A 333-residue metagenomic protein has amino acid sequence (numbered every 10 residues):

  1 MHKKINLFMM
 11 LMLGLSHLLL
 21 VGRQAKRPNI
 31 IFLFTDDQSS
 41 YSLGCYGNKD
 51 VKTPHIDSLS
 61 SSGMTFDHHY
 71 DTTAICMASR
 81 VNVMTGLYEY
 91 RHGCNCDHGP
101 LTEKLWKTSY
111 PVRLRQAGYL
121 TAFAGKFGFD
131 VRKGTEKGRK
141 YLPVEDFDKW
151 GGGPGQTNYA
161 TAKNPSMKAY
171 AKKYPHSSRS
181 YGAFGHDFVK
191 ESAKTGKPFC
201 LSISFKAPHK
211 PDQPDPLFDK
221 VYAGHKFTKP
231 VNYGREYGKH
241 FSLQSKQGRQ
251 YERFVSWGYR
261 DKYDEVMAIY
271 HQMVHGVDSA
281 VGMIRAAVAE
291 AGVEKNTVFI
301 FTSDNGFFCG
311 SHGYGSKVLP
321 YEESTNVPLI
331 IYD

Functional and structural regions predicted by a protein language model:
M1-H2, L13: Compositionally biased, low-complexity segments enriched in small residues
K3, F8, L20-D333: Formylglycine-dependent sulfatase
M9-H17: Bacterial N-terminal signal peptides
